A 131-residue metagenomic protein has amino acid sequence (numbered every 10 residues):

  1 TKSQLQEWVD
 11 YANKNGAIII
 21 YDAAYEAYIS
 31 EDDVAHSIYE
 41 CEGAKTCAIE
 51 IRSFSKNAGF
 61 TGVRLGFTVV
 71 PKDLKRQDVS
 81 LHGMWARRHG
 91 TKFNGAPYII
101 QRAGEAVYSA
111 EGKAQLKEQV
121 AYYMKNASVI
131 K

Functional and structural regions predicted by a protein language model:
T1, R87-R88, K125-K131: Short, intrinsically disordered, charge-balanced linker/junction segments flanking boundaries in proteins
T1-I19, Y25-F60, K72-S80: Active-site pre-lysine segment of PLP-dependent enzymes
D33, I99, K125, V129: Short alpha-helical
C41, K45-M124: Conserved core segment of the aminotransferase class I/II
